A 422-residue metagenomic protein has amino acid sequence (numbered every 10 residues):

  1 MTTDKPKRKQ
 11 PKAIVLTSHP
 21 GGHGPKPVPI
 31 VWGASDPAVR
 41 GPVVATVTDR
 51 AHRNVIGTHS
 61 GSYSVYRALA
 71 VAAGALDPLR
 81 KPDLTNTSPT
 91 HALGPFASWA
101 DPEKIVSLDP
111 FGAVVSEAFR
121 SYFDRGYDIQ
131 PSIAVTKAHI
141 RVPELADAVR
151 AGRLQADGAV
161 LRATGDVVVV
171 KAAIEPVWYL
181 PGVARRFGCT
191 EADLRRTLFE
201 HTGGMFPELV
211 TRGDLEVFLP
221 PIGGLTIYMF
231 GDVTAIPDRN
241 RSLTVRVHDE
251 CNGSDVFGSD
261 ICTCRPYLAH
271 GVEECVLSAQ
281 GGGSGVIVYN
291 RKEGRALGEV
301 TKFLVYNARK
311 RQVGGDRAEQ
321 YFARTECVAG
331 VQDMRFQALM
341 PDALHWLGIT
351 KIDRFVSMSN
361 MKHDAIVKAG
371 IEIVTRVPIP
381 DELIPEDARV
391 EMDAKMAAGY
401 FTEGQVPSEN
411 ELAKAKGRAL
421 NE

Functional and structural regions predicted by a protein language model:
M1-E422: Catalytic domains of riboflavin
